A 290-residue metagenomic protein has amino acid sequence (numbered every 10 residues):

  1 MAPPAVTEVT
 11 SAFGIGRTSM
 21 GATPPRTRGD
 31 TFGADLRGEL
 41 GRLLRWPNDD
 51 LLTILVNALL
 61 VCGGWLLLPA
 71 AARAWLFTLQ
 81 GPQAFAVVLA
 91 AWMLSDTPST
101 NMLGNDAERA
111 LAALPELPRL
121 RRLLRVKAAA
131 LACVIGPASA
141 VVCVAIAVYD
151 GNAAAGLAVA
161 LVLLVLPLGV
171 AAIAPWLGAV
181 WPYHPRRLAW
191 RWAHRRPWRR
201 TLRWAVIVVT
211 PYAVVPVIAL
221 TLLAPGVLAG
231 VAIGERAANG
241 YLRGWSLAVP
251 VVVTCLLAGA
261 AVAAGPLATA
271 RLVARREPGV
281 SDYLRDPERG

Functional and structural regions predicted by a protein language model:
M1-D106, L120-G290: Hydrophobic alpha-helical transmembrane segments of membrane proteins
A113-R119: Short helix-to-coil transition segments within interhelical loops that connect adjacent transmembrane helices
